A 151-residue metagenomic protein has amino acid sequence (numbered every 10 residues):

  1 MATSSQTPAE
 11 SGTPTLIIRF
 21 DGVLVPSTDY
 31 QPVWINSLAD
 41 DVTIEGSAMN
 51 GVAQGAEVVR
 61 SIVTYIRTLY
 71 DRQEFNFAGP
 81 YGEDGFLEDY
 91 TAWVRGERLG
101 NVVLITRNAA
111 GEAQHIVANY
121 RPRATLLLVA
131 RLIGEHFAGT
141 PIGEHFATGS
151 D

Functional and structural regions predicted by a protein language model:
A2-D41: Short acidic-aromatic low-complexity motifs
A2-P8, R67-E74, G82-D151: A beta-strand edge to alpha-helix "cap/lid" segment located at domain peripheries
T7, D21, G46-M49, A92: A general structural-boundary detector
P14-T15, A39-D41, A56, A130 (+1 more regions): Low-complexity, intrinsically disordered short peptide segments enriched in small/polar/basic residues
Q31-D84: A solvent-exposed, acidic/Ser-Thr-rich amphipathic alpha-helical stretch
